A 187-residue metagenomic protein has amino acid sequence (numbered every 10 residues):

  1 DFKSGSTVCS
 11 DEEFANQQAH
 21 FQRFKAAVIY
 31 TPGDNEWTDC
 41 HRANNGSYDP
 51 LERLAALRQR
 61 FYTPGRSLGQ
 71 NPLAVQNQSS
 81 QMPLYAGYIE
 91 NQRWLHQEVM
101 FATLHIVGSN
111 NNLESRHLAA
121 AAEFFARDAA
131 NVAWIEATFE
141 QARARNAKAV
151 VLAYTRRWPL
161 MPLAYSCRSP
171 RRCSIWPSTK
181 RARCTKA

Functional and structural regions predicted by a protein language model:
D1-E12: N-terminal active-site segment of His-dependent metallophosphoesterases
D1-F2, D34-N35, I106-V107, T155-R157: Active-site metal-binding loops of divalent metal-dependent hydrolases
S4-G5, T38-H41, M161: A short acidic, helix-capping loop that chelates divalent metal ions and anchors anionic groups
C9, R42-A43, A164-Y165: Short amphipathic alpha-helical segments
E12-A130: Extended active-site neighborhood of metal-dependent phosphoesterases/phosphodiesterases
L95, F101-A102, L118-A187: His/acidic metal-ligating clusters that form di-metal
